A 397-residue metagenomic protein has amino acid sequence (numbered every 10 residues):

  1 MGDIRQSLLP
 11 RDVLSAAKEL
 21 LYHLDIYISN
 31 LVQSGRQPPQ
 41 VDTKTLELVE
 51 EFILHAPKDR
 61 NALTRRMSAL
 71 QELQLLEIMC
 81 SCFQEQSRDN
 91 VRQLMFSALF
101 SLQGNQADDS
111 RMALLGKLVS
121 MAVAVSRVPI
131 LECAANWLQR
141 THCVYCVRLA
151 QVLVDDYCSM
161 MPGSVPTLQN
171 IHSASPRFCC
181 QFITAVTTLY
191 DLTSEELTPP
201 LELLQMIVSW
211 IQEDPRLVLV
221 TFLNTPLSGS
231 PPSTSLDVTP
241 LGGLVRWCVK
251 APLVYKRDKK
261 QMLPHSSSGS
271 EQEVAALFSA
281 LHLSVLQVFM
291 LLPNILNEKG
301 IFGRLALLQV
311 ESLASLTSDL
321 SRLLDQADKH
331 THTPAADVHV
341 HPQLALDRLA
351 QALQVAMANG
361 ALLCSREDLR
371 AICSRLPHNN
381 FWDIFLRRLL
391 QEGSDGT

Functional and structural regions predicted by a protein language model:
M1-S228, P232-S235, L244, L353 (+1 more regions): Extended hydrophobic, helix-prone interaction segments
L21, L118, L346, L369 (+1 more regions): Generic L/I/V-rich hydrophobic alpha-helical segments across diverse proteins
P38, A62, F278, G303-A306 (+2 more regions): Polar low-complexity intrinsically disordered regions enriched in Ser/Thr and small residues
I53, L291, H330, A352-N359 (+1 more regions): Hydrophobic alpha-helical segments
T141, R148-G163, T167-A352: Long alpha-helical repeat scaffolds
M357-T397: Eukaryotic acidic, Ser/Thr-rich intrinsically disordered low-complexity regions
